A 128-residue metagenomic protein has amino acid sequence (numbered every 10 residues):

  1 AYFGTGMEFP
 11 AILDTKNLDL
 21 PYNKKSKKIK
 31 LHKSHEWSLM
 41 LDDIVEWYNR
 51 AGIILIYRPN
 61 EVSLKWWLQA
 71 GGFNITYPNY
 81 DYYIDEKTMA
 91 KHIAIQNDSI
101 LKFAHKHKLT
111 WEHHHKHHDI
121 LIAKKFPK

Functional and structural regions predicted by a protein language model:
A1-K28, K128: PAPS-dependent sulfotransferase catalytic core
K28-H35: Conserved two-lobed SF2 helicase motor
H35-H113, H117-P127: PAPS-dependent sulfotransferase catalytic domain
